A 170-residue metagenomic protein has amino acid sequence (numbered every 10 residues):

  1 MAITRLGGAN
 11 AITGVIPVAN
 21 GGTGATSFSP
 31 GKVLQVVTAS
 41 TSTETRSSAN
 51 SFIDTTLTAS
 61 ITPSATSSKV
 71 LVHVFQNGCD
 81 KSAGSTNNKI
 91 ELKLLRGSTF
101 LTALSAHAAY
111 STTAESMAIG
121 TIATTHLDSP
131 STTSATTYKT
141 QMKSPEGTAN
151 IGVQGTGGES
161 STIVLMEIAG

Functional and structural regions predicted by a protein language model:
M1, A25-S29: Short, surface-exposed terminal/edge motifs of secreted or surface/virion proteins that either
M1-I12, A169: Short, intrinsically disordered N-terminal pre-domain segments
T13, G31-L34, S67, S160: Sequence-level motif detector for i,i+2 pairs with an aromatic at +2
G21-T23: Alpha-helix capping/hinge segments and adjacent helical runs
K32-T43, L57: Short amphipathic
A39-S40, S51, P63-A135, K139-G170: Terminal beta-strand-rich extracellular "head" domains that mediate receptor/glycan or other ligand binding
S47-I61: Extracellular/luminal regions of secreted and cell-surface proteins that mediate adhesion/ECM remodeling
